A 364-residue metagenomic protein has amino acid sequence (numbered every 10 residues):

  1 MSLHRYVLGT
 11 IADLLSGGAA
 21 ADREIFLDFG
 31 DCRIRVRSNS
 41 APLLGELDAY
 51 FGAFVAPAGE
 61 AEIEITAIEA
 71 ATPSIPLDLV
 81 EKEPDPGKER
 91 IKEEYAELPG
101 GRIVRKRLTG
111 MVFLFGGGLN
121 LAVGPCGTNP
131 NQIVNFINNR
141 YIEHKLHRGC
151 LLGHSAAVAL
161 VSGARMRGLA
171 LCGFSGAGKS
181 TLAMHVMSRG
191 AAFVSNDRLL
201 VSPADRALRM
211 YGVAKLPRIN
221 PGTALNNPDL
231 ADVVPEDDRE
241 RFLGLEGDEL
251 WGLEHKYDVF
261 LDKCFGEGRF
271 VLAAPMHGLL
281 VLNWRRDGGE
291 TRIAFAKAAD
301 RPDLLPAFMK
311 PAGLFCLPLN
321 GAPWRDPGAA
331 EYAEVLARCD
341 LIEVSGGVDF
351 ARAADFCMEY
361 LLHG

Functional and structural regions predicted by a protein language model:
M1-C172, S188-R189, L199-G364: A noncatalytic interaction/capping subdomain that flanks phosphate/NTP-handling catalytic cores
G176: Walker A (P-loop) phosphate-binding loop of P-loop NTPases
K179: Conserved lysine of the Walker
L182-A183: Post-Walker A alpha-helix
A192-N196: Short, well-structured beta-strand/strand-turn elements
